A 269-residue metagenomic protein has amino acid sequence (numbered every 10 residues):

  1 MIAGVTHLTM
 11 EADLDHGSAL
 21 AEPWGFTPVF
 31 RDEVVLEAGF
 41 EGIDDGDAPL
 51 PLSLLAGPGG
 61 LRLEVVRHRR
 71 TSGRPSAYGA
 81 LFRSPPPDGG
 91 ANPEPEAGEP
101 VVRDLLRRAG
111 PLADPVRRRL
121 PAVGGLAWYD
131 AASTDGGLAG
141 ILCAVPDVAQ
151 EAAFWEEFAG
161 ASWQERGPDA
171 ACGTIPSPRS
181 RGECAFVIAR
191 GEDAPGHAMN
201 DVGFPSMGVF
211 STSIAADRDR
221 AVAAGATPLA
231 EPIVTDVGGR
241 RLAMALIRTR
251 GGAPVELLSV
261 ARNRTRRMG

Functional and structural regions predicted by a protein language model:
M1-A19, W24-F30, S76-F82, V116 (+5 more regions): N-terminal beta-strand motif that seeds the catalytic metal site of vicinal oxygen chelate
A3-D13, P51-E94, G98, D104-R108 (+6 more regions): Vicinal oxygen chelate
M10-G60, R107-G110, C143-C184: Core segments of cupin and vicinal oxygen chelate
A19-W24, G90-E94, E156-F158, R220-G225: Short amphipathic alpha-helices in soluble, non-transmembrane regions that often serve as interface/regulatory elements
L63, L126-A127, L229, V255: Generic structural signal for well-ordered beta-strand positions
P115, G182-G196, I233: Intrinsic, low-complexity N-terminal interaction/targeting segments
L126, D130-S133, P176-P178, E183-I188: Aromatic/basic-lined ligand-recognition segments that form π-stacking hydrophobic pockets flanked by Lys/Arg to engage
V222-A230, D236-G269: Hydrophilic extracytoplasmic domains
